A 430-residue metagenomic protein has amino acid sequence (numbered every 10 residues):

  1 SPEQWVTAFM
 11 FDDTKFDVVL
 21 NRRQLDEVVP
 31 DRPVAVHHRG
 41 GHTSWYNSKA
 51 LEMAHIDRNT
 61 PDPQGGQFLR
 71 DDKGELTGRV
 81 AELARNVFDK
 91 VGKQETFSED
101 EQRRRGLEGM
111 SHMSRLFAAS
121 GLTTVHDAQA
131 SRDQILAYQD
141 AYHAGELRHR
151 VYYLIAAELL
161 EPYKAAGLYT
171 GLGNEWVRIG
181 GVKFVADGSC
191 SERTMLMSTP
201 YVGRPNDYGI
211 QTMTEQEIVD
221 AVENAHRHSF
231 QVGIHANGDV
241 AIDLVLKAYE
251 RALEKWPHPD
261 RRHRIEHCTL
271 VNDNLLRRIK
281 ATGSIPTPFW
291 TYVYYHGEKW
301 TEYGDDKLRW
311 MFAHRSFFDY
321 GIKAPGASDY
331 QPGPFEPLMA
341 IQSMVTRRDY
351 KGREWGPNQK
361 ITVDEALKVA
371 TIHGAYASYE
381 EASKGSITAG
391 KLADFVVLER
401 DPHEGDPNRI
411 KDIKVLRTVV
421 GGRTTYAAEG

Functional and structural regions predicted by a protein language model:
S1-A165, G180, F184-A241, E254-P257 (+6 more regions): Divalent metal-binding segments
N21-R23, M53-D57, Y169-G171, I372-G374 (+1 more regions): Intrinsically disordered, low-complexity segments enriched in polar/charged residues with Gly/Pro, especially when
K93, F97, V222-G233, N237-H263 (+5 more regions): His/Asp/Glu-enriched, well-ordered alpha-helical/loop segment that forms or immediately abuts the divalent-metal
K164-A166, L338-M339: Short aromatic-enriched loop/helix-cap "lid" or pocket-rim segments at secondary-structure transitions that line
T170-L172, K280-G283: Structural alpha-helical segments in enzyme catalytic/regulatory domains
A428-G430: Basic/polar N-terminal segments that are highly enriched at the extreme N-terminus, encompassing both cleavable
